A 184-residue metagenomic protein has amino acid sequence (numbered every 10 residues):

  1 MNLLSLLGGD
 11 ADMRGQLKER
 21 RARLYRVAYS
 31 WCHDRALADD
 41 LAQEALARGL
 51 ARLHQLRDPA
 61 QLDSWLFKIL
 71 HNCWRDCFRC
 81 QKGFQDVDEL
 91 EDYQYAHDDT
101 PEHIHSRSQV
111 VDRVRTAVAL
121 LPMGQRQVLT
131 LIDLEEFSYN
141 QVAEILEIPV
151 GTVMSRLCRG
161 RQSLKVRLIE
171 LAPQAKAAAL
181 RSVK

Functional and structural regions predicted by a protein language model:
M1-M13, Q85, N140, E144-I145 (+1 more regions): C-terminal edge and immediately downstream basic/flexible tail or linker adjoining helix-turn-helix-like DNA-binding
N2-R26, A36-D39: A short, charge-rich alpha-helical start-of-domain segment used by transcription regulators
L3, F84-V110, S138, A178-K184: Internal acidic/polar
M13-G15, R113-L121: Short amphipathic alpha-helical boundary/capping segments
L17-R35, L46, L50-R52, V118: Amphipathic, Lys/Arg- and hydrophobic-enriched alpha-helical face
R26, D40-A47, A51, A60-N72: Structural recognition of an alpha-helix C-terminal capping motif at a helix-to-coil junction
A51-R57, K68-E89, R107, V166 (+1 more regions): Arg/Lys-rich amphipathic alpha helix in sigma70-family domain 2
A119-Q127, L131, E135-T152, S163-V166: Helix-turn-helix DNA-binding module
